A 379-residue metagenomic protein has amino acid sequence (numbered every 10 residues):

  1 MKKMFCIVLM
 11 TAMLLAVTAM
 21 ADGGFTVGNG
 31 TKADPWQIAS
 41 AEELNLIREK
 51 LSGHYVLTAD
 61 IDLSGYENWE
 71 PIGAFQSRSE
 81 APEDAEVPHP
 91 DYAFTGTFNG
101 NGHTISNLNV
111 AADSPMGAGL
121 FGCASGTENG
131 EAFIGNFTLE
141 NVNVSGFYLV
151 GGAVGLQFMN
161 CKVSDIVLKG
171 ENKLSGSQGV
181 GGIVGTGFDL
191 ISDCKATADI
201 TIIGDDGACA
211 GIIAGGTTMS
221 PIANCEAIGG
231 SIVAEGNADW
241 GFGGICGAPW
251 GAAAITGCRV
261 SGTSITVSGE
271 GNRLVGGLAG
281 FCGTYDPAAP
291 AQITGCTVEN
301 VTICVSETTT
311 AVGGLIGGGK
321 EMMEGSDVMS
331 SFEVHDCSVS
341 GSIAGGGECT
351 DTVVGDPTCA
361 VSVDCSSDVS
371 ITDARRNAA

Functional and structural regions predicted by a protein language model:
M1-L9: Positively charged n-region of N-terminal signal peptides that target proteins for export
V8-A16: Bacterial N-terminal signal peptides
A21-A379: Surface-exposed repetitive/solenoidal architectures
